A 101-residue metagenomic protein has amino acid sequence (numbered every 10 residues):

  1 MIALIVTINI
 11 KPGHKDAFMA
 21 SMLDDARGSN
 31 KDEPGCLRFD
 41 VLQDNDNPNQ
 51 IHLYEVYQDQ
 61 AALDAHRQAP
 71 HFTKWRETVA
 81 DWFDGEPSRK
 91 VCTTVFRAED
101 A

Functional and structural regions predicted by a protein language model:
I2, D40-N49, E77-A101: Glycine-rich beta-strand-turn "strand-cap" elements at beta-sheet edges
I2-D32, C36-D40: N-terminal first-folded block
I2-N9, R38-R67: Short, well-ordered beta-strand segments in beta-rich or mixed alpha/beta enzyme and ligand-binding folds
H14, N49, H71: Short phosphate-engaging motifs
H14-D16, A61, R97: Residue-level signal for secondary-structure boundary sites
L23-L37, V56-K90: An amphipathic, aromatic/His-enriched active-site/gating alpha helix that lines ligand/cofactor pockets
